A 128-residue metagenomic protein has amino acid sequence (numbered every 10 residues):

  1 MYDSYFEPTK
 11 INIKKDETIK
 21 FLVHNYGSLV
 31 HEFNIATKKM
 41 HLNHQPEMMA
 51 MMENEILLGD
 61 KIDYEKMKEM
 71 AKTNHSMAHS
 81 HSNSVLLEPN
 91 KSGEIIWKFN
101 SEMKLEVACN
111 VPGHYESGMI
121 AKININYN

Functional and structural regions predicted by a protein language model:
M1-I19: N-terminal edge beta-strand
M1-Y2, H24-S28, A36-K38: Histidine- and/or cysteine-centered catalytic micro-motif in compact active-site loops
D3-E7, V30-F33, N43: Short, solvent-exposed loop/turn elements at domain surfaces
I19-K20, G27-H31, M40-L42, L105: Primarily extracytoplasmic ectodomains and periplasmic/lumenal surface modules that are beta-strand-rich
H24, S28-L29, G59-A71, S76-N128: Extracellular/periplasmic metallocenter environments
T37-H44, I125-N128: Short edge-strand/loop segments of extracellular domains
E47-K61: A surface-exposed, glycine/aromatic-enriched loop/edge motif typical of exported proteins
